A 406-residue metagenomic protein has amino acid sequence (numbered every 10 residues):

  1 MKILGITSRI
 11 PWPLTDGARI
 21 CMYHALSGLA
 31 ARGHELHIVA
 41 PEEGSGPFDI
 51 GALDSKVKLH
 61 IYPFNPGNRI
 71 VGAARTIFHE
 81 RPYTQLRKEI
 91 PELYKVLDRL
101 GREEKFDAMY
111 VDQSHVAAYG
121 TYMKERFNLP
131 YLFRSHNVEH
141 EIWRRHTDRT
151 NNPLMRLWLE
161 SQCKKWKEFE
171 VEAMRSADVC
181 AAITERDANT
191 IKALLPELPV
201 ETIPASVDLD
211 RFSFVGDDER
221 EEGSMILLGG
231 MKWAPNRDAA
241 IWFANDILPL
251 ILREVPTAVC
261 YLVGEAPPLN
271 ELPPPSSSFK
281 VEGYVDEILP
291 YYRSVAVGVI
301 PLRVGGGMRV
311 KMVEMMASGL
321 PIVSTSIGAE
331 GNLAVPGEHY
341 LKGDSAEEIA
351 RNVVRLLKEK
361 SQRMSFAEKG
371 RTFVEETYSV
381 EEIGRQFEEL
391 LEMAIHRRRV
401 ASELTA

Functional and structural regions predicted by a protein language model:
M1-H60, R102: N-terminal subdomain of nucleotide-sugar transferases
P66, I70-L86, Y131-E168, G230: Acceptor-binding helix/loop patch of EC 2.4 sugar-transfer enzymes, predominantly nucleotide-sugar-dependent
E160-F214: Donor nucleotide-sugar binding/catalytic pocket of nucleotide-sugar-dependent glycosyltransferases
D178, S278-F279, P290-G307, S318-P321: Acidic donor-binding loop of glycosyltransferase active sites
T202-S294: Conserved catalytic-core segment of nucleotide-activated headgroup transferases in glycan assembly
K311-E314, P321-T325: Short hydrophobic beta-strand element within catalytic cores of glycosyltransferases and related nucleotide-activated
G337-E347, R355-S361: Conserved acidic donor-binding segment of nucleotide-sugar-dependent glycosyltransferases
R355, Q362-E376, I383-E389: A short, well-ordered alpha-helix in the C-terminal region of glycosyltransferases
